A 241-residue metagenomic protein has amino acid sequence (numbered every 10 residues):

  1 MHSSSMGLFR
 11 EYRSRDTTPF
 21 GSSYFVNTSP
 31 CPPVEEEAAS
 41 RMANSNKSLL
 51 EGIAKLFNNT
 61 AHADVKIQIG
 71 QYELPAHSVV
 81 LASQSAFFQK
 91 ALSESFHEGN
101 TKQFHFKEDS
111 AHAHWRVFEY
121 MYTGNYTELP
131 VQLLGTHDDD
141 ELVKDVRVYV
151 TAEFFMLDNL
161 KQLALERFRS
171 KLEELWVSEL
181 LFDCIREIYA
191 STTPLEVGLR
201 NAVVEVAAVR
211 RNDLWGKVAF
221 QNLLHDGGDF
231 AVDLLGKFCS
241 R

Functional and structural regions predicted by a protein language model:
H2-V80, K107-V143, W215: N-terminal BTB/POZ boundary and linker segment
H77-S78, S83-Q89: Short helix-loop-helix/strand-helix junction enriched in hydrophobic and basic residues
A86, K90, W115, Q162: Alpha-helical elements of the RecA-like P-loop NTPase motor core of helicases
A86-T101, T127: Cytochrome P450 catalytic domain signature, combining two hallmark sequence patches
S95-F106, L142-V143, L175-E179: Alpha-helical oligomerization/assembly modules used to build nucleoprotein complexes
P130-V131, H137-R147, F155-R241: Alpha-helical protein-protein interaction/assembly modules
